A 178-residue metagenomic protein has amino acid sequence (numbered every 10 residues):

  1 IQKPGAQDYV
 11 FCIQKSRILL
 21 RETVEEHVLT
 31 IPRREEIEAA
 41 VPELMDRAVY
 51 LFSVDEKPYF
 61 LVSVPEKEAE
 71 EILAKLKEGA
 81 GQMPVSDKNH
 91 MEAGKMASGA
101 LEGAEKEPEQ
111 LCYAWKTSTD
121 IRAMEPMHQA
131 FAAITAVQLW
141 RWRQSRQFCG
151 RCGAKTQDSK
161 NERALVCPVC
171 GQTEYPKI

Functional and structural regions predicted by a protein language model:
I1-E125: N-terminal alpha-helical interaction blocks
T30, A39-A40, M127-Q129, A164-L165 (+1 more regions): A short linear-motif detector with a strong N-terminal bias
E35-E36, A123, F131-A132, G150 (+1 more regions): Short secondary-structure boundary micro-motifs
K57-F60, T117, A130-F131, R143 (+1 more regions): Generic detector of bulky aromatic hydrophobic side chains
E109, I121, Q129, A136-R143: Conserved Class I S-adenosyl-L-methionine-dependent methyltransferase catalytic core
I134-I178: Cys/His-rich short segments
